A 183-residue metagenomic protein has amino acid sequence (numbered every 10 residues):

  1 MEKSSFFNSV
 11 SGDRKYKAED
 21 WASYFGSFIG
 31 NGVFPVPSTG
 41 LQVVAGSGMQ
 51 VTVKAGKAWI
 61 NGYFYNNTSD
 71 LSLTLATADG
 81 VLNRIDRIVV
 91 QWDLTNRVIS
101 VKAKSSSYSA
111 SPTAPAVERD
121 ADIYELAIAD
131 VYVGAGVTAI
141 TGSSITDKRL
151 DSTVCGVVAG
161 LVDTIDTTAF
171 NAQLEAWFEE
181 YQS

Functional and structural regions predicted by a protein language model:
M1-W59: N-terminal "first-domain core" detector
S4-D13, Q50-S183: Beta-strand-rich solenoidal segments
